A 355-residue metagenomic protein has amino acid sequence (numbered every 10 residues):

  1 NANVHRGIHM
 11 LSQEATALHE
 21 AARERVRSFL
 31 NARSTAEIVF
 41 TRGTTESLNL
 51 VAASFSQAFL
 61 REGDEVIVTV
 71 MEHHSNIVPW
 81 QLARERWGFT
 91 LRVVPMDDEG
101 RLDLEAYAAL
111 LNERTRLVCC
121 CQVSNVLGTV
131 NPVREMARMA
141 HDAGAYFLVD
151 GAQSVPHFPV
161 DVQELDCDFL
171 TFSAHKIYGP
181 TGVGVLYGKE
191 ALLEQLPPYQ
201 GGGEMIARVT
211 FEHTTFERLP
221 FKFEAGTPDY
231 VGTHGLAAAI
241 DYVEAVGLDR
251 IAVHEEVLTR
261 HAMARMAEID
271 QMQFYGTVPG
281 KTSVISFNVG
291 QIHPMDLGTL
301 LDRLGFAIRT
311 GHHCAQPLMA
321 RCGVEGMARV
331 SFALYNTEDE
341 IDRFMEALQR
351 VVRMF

Functional and structural regions predicted by a protein language model:
N1-F355: Pyridoxal 5′-phosphate
